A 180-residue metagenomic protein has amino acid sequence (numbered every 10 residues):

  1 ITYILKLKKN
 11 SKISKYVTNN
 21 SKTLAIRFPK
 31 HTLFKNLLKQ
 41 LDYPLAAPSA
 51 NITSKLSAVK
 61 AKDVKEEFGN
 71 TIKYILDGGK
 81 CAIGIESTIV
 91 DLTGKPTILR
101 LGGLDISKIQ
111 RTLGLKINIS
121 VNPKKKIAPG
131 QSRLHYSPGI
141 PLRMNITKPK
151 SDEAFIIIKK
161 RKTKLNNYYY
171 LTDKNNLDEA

Functional and structural regions predicted by a protein language model:
I1-A180: Active-site-adjacent structural elements in enzyme catalytic cores
